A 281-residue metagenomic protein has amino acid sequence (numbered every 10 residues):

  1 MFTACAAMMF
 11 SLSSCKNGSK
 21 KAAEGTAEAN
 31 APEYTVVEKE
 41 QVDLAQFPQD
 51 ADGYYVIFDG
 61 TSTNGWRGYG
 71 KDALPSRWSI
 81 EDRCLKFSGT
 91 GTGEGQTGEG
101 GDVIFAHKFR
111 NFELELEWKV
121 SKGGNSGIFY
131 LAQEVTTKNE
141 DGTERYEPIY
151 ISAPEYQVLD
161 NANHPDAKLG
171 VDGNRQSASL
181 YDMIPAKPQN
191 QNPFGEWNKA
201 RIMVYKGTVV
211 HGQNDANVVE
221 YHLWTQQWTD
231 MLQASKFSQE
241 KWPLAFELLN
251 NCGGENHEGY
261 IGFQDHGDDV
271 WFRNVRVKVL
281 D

Functional and structural regions predicted by a protein language model:
M1-F2: Bacterial N-terminal signal peptides that target proteins for export
S11-S14: C-terminal motif of bacterial Sec signal peptides marking the signal peptidase cleavage site
K16-D281: Carbohydrate-interacting regions of secretory-pathway proteins
